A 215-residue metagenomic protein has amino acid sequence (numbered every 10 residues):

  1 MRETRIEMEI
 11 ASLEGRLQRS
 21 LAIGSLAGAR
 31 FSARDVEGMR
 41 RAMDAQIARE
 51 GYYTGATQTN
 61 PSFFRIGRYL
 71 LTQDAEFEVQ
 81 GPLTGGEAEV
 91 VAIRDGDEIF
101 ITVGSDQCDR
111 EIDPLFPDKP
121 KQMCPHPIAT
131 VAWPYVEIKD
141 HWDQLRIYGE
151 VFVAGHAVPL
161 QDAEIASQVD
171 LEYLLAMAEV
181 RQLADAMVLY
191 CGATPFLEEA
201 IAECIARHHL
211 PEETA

Functional and structural regions predicted by a protein language model:
M1-M187, P195-A215: Catalytic-core "active-site belt" of small-molecule-metabolizing enzymes, emphasizing His/Asp/Glu-rich regions
